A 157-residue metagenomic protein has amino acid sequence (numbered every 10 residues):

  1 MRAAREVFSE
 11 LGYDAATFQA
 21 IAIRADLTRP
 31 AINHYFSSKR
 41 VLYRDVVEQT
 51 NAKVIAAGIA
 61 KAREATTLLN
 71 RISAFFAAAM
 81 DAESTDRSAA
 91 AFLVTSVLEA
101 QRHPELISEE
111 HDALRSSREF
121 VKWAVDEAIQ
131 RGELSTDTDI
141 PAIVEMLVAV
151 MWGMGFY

Functional and structural regions predicted by a protein language model:
A3-E10, A57, K61, F92 (+3 more regions): Solvent-exposed, amphipathic alpha-helical segments
A3-V41, D45: Helix-turn-helix
E10-D14, A65, D86, R131: Short coil/turn segments at alpha/beta junctions that flank glycine-rich nucleotide-binding fingerprints
D45, A56-A89, T136, I140-L147: Hydrophobic alpha-helical connector segments
E48-V54: Short, basic, alpha-helical segments at the C-terminal edge of helix-turn-helix-like DNA-binding modules
I55, T85-A91, P104-R131, P141-A142: Amphipathic alpha-helical packing segments from all-alpha helical-bundle domains
A82-T85, T95, E99-R102, W123 (+2 more regions): Amphipathic C-terminal alpha-helical segment
